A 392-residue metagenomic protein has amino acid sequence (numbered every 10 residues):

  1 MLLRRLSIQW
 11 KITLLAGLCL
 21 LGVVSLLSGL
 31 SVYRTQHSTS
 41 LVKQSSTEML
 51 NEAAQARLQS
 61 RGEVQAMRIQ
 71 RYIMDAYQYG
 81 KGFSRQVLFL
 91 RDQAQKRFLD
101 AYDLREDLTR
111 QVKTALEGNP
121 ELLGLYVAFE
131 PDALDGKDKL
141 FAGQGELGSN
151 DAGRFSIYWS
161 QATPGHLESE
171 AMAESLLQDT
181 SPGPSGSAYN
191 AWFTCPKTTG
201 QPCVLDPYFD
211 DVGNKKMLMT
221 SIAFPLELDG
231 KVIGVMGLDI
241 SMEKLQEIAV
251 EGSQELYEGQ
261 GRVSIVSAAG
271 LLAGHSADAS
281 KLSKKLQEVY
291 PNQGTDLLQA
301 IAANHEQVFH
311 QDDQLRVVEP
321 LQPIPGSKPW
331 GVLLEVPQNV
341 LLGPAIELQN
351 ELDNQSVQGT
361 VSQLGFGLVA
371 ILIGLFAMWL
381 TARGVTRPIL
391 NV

Functional and structural regions predicted by a protein language model:
M1-W10: Non-catalytic regulatory/interaction regions at protein termini and inter-domain linkers
Q9-L14, C19-Q111, E117-L123: Juxtamembrane extracytoplasmic/periplasmic/luminal helical "stalk" adjacent to the first N-terminal
T13-L21, S25, G259, N339-V392: Cytoplasm-proximal transmembrane signaling helix
D107-A115, V235, D239-K281: Solvent-exposed, extracytoplasmic
L116-Q201, P207-N214, L272-P291: Extracellular/periplasmic ligand-sensing ectodomains of membrane signal-transduction proteins
F193, K197-P225, Y257-R262, Y290-G331: Membrane-proximal, non-catalytic sensory/regulatory domains of signal-transducing membrane proteins
K215-G252, L315-L321, S327-L341: Conserved beta-strands of PAS-like sensory domains
